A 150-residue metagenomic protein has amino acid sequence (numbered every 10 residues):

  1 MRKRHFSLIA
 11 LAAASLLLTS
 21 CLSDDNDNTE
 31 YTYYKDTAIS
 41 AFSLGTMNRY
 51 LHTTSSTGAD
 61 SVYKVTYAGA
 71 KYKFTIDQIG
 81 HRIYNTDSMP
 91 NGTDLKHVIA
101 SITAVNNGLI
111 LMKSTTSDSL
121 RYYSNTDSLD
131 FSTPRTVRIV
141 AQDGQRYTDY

Functional and structural regions predicted by a protein language model:
M1-I9: Bacterial N-terminal signal peptides that target proteins for export
L16-S20: C-terminal motif of bacterial Sec signal peptides marking the signal peptidase cleavage site
L22-P134, I139-Y150: Predominantly extracytoplasmic/ectodomain segments of secreted and cell-surface proteins
